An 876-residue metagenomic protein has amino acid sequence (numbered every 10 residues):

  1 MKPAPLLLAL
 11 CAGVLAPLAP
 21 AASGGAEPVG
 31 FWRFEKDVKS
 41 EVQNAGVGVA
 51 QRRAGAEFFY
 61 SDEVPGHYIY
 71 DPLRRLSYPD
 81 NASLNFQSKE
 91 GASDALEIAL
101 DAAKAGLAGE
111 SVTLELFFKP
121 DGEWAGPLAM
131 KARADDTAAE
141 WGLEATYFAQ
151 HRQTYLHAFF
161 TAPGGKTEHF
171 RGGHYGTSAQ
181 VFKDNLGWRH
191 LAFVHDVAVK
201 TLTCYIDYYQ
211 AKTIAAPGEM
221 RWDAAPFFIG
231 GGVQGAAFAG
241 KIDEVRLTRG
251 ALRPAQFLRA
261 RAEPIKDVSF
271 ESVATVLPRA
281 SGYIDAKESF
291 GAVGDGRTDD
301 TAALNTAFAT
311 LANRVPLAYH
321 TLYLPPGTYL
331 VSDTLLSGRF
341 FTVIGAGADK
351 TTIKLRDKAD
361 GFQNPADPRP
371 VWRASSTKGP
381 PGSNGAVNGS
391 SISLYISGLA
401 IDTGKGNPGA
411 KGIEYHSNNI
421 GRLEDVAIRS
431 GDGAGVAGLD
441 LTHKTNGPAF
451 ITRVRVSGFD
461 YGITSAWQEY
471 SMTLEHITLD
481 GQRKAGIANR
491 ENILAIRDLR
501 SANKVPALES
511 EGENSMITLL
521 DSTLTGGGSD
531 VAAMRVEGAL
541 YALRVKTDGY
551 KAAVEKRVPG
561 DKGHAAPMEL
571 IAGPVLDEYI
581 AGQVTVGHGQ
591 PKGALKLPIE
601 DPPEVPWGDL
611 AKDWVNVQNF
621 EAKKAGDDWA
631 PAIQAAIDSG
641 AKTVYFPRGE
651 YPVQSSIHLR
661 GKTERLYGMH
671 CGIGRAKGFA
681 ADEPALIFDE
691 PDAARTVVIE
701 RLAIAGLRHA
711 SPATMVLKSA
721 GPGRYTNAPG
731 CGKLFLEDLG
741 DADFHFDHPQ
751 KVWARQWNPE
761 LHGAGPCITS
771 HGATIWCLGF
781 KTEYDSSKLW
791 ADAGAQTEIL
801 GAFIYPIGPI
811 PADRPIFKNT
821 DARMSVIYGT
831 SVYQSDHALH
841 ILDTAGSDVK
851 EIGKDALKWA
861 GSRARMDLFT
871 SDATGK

Functional and structural regions predicted by a protein language model:
A19-A22, R259-T321, P325, L336-K405 (+14 more regions): Extracellular "leader-to-stem" segments immediately downstream of a signal peptide or signal-anchor in secreted/lumenal
P20-S93, A138, Y147, A198 (+2 more regions): Extracytoplasmic low-complexity segments
V29-V38, T113-G122, G235-R261: Extracellular, beta-strand-rich glycan-interacting domains
G46-Q51, G55-F58, D71-L73, S83-L114 (+4 more regions): Short surface loop/edge beta-strand patches of beta-sandwich-type extracellular domains that form ligand-contact sites
P127-P163: Glycan-recognition/cleft segments
A158-H190: Short, aromatic/His-centered strand-loop micro-motif at the edge of beta-sheets
G187-T203: Localized edge beta-strand/strand-to-loop motifs within extracellular or lumenal beta-rich domains
T213-I242: Flexible glycan-contacting loops in extracellular carbohydrate-active proteins
